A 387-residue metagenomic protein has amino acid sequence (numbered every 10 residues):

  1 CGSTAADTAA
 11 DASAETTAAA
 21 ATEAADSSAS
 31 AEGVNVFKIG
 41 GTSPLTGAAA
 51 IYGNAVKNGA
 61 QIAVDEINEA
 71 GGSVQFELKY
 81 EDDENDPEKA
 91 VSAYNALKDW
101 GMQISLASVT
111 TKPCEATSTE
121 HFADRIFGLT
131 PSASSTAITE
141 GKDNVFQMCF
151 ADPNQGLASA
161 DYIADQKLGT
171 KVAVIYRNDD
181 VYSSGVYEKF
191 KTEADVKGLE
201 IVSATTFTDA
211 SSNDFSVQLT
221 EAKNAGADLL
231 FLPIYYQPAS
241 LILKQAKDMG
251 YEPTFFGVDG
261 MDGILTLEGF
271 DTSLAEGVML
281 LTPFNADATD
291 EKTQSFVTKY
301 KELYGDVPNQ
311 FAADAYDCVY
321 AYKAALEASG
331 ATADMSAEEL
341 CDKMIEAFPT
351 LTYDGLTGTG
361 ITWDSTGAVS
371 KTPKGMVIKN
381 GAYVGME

Functional and structural regions predicted by a protein language model:
S3-E387: Extracytosolic ligand-binding ectodomains
